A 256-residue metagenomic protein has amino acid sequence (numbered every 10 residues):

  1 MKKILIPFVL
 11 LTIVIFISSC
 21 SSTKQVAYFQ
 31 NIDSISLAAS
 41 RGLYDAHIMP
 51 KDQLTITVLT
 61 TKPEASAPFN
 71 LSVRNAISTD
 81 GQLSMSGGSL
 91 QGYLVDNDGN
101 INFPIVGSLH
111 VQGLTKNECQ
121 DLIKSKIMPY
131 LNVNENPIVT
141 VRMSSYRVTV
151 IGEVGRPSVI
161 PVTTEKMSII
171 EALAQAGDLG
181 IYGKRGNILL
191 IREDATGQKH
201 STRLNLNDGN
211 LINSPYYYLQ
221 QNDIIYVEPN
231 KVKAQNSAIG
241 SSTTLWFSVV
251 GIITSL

Functional and structural regions predicted by a protein language model:
K2-L5, C20-L256: Ser/Thr/Pro/Gly-biased, low-complexity, turn-/loop-rich segments that often occur immediately after N-terminal
V14-I17: Bacterial Sec-type N-terminal signal peptides, specifically the leucine/valine-rich hydrophobic h-region
